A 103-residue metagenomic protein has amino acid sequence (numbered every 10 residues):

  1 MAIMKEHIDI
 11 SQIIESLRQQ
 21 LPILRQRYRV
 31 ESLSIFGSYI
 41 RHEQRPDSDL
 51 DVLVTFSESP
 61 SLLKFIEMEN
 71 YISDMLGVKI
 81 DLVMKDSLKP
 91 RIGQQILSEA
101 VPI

Functional and structural regions predicted by a protein language model:
M1-S32, I40-P46, S57-I103: Catalytic core of pol beta-like nucleotidyltransferases
I35: Conserved histidines in hydrophobic membrane contexts and catalytic metal-binding motifs
S48-L50: Change "...and in nucleic-acid phosphodiester-cleaving endonucleases..." to "...and in nucleic-acid processing enzymes
L53-T55: Short hydrophobic/aromatic beta-strand micro-patches that form the beta-sheet surface supporting nucleotide- or nucleic
